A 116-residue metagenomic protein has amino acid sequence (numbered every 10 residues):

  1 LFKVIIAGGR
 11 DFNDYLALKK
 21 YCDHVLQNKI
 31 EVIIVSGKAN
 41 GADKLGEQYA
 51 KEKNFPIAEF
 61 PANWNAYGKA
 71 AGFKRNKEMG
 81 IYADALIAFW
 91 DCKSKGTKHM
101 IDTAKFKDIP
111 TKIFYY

Functional and structural regions predicted by a protein language model:
L1-L16: Glycine-rich phosphate-binding "P-loop"
F12-Y116: Acidic/glycine-enriched connector segments
